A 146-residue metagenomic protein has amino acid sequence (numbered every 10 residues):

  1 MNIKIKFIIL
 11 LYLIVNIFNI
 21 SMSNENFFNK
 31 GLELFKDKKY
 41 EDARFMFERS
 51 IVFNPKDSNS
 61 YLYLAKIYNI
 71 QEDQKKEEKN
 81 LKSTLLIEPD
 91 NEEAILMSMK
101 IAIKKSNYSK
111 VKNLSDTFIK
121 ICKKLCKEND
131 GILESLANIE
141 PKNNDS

Functional and structural regions predicted by a protein language model:
K36-D37, I70-Q71, K104, S135-K142: Register position in tetratricopeptide repeats
R49-S50, S83-T84, T117-F118: Canonical positions in the second alpha-helix
F53, I87, K120-K124: Structural marker of alpha-solenoid helical repeat scaffolds
D57, N91, L125-C126: Residue-level recognition of tetratricopeptide repeat
Y63, M97-S98, G131-S135: Canonical tetratricopeptide repeat
K112-S146: Terminal, low-structured helical/coil segments at or just beyond the last alpha-helical repeat
